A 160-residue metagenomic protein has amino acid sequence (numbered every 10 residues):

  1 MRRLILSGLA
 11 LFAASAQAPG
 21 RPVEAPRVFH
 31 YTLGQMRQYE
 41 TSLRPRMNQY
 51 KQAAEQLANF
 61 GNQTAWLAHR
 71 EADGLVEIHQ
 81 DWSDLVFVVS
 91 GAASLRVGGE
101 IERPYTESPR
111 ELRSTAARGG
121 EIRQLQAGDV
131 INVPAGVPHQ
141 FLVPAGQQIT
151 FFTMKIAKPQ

Functional and structural regions predicted by a protein language model:
M1-L4: Positively charged n-region of N-terminal signal peptides that target proteins for export
L9-Q17: Hydrophobic h-region of N-terminal signal peptides that target proteins for export in Gram-negative bacteria
A16-I78: A short, N-terminal "cap"/entry segment at the start of jelly-roll beta-barrel domains of the cupin/DSBH fold
E77, D84-F87, I122-R123, V130-I131: His/acidic/aromatic-lined binding-pocket segments of jelly-roll/cupin-type domains and related regulatory beta-sandwich
Q80-L95, G99, E107-A116: Short, conserved beta-strand element in jelly-roll/cupin
R110-I131: Acidic, glycine-rich flexible loop segments
Q124-A145: Conserved metal-binding segment of the jelly-roll/cupin
G146-Q160: A short hydrophobic beta-strand segment most commonly corresponding to one strand of the jelly-roll/cupin
